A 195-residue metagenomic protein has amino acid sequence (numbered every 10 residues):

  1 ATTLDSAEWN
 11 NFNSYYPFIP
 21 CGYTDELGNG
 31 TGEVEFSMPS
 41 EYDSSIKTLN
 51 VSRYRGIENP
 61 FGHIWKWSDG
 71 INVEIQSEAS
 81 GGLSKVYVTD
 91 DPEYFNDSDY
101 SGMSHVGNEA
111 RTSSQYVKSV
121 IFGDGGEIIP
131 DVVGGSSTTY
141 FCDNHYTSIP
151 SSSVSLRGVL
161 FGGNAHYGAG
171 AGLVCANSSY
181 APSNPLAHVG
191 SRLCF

Functional and structural regions predicted by a protein language model:
T2-I19: Catalytic cores of eukaryotic secretory-pathway lumenal/extracellular enzymes that build and remodel glycoconjugates
Y15, P20-C21, E26-G28, F36 (+4 more regions): C-terminal, surface-exposed recognition/capping segments
E41-T48, L83-Y87: Short helix/strand-bridging catalytic loops that position acidic/His residues to coordinate divalent metals and engage
E74-T89: A short, polar/charged loop-to-alpha-helix boundary motif
D91-E93: Short edge-strand/loop segments of extracellular domains
